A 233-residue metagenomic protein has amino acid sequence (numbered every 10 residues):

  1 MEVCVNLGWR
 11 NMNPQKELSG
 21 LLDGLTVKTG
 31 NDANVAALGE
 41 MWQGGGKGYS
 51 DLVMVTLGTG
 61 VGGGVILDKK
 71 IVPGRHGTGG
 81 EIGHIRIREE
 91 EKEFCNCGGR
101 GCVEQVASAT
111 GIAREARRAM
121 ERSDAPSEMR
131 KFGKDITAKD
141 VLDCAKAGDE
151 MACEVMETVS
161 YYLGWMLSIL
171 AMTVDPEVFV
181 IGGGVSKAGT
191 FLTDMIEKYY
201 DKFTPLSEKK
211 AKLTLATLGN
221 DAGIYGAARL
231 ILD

Functional and structural regions predicted by a protein language model:
M1, I71-V72: Hydrophobic "anchor" residues
M1-M12, E177-V178, G183: Short beta-strand-loop/turn "lid" adjacent to the catalytic site in phosphate-handling enzymes
Q15-T26, G39-Y49, I71, E89-D233: ATP-binding/phosphotransfer module of carbohydrate and carboxylate kinases, centering on a glycine-rich
N31, L67-D68: A cytosolic small-molecule/anion-sensing beta-strand core signal
D32, G58, A227: Active-site glycine-centered loops adjacent to acidic/histidine catalytic or metal-binding residues that shape
L52-V55: Two-metal-ion RNase H-like nuclease active-site motif
G62-I66: Short beta-strand scaffold segments in enzyme catalytic cores
T78-E91: A short, polar/charged loop-to-alpha-helix boundary motif
